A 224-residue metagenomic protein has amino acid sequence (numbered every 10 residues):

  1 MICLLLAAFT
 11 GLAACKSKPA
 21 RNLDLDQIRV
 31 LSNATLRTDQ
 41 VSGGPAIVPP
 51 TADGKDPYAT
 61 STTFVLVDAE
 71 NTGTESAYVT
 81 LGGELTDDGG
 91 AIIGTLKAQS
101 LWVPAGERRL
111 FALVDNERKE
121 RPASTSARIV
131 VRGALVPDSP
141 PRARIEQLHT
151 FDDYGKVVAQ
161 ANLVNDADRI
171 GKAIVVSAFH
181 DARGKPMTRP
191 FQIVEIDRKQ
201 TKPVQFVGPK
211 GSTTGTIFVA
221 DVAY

Functional and structural regions predicted by a protein language model:
M1-A13: Sec-dependent bacterial lipoprotein signal peptides
C15-Q160, V164-I174, H180-Y224: Membrane engagement elements in two modes
